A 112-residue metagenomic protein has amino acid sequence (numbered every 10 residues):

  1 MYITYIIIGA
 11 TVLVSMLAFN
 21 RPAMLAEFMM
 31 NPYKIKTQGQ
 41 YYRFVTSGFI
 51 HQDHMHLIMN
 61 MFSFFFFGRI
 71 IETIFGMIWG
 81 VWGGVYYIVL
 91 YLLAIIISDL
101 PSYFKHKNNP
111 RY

Functional and structural regions predicted by a protein language model:
M1-A26: N-terminal signal-anchor transmembrane alpha helix
I7, G39-R43, Y86: Aromatic-enriched alpha-helical transmembrane segments of multi-pass intramembrane proteins
T11-V14, K34-K36, L90-A94: Short, functional N-terminal and low-complexity linear motifs
V14-S15, N31-P32, L100: Intrinsically disordered, low-complexity boundary segments flanking structured domains
R21-F28, N108-Y112: Juxtamembrane/interfacial segments flanking transmembrane helices
L25-F49: Cytosolic, membrane-interface loops and tails of multi-pass inner-membrane proteins
F44-Y112: Transmembrane helix-loop-helix
